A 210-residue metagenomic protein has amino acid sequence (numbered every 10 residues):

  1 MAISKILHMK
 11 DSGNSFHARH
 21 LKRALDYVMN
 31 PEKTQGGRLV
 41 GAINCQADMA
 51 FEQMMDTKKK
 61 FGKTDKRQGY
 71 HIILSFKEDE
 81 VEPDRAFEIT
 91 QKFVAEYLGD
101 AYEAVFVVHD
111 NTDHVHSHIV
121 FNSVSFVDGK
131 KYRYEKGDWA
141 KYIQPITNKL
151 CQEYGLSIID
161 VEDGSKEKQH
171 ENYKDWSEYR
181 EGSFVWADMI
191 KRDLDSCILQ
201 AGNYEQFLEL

Functional and structural regions predicted by a protein language model:
M1-L210: N-terminal nicking endonuclease/strand-transfer module with a His-rich metal-binding environment and a catalytic Tyr
